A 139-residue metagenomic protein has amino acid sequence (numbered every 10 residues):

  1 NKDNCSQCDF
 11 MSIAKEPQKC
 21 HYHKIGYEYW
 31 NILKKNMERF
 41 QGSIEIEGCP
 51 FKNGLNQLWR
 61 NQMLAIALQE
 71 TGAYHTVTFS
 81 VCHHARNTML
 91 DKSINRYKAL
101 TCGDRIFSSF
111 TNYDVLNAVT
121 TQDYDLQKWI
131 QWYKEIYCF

Functional and structural regions predicted by a protein language model:
N1-F139: Charged, terminal alpha-helix-loop-beta segments that serve as non-catalytic nucleic-acid engagement and/or assembly
